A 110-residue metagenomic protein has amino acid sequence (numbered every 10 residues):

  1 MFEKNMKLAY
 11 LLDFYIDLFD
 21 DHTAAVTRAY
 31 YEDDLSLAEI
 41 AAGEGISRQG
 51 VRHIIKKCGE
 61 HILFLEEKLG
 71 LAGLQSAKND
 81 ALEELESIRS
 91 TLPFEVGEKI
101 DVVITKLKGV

Functional and structural regions predicted by a protein language model:
E3-Y15: Short, Lys/Arg-enriched N-terminal segment that forms or immediately precedes the first helix of a structured domain
D21-D33: Short amphipathic alpha helix immediately N-terminal
V26, I40-A41, V51: Hydrophobic positions on the alpha-helical face of helix-turn-helix-like DNA-binding modules
S47-R48: Helix-turn-helix DNA-binding motif, specifically the short coil turn and the N-cap/start of the second
I54-K57: Residues within the DNA-recognition helix of helix-turn-helix
G59-E66: C-terminal flanking helix
K68-F94: Intrinsically disordered, low-complexity basic tails/linkers immediately adjacent to helix-turn-helix/homeobox/MYB/SANT
L82-L85, G97-I100, I104-L107: Generic L/I/V-rich hydrophobic alpha-helical segments across diverse proteins
